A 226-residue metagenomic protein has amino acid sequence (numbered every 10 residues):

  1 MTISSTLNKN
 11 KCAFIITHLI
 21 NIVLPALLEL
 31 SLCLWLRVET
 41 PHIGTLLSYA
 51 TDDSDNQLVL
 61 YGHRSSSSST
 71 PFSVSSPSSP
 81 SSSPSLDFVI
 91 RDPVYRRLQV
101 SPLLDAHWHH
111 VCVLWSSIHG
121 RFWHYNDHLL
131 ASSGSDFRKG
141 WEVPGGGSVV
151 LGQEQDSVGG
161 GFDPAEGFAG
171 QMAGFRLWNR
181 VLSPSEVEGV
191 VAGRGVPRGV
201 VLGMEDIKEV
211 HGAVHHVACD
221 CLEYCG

Functional and structural regions predicted by a protein language model:
M1-G226: Extracellular glycan-associated modules
